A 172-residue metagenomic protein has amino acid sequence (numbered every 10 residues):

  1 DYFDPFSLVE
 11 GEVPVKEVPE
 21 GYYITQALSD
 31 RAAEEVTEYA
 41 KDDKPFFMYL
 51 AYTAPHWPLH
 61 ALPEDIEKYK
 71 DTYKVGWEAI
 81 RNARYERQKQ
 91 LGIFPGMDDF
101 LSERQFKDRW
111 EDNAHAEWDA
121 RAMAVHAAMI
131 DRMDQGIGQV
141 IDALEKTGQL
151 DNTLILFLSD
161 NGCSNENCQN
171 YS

Functional and structural regions predicted by a protein language model:
D1-I66, K70, V75, K89 (+1 more regions): Formylglycine-dependent
A32-V36, E86, G138-D142: Short, well-ordered amphipathic alpha-helices
Y49, D99-F100, N152-F157: Beta-strand segments within the central parallel beta-sheet cores of soluble alpha/beta enzyme folds
L59-A61, D142-S172: Histidine-centered active-site microenvironments of extracellular/periplasmic hydrolases and transferases
Y73-E103: Alpha-helical "lid/cap" subdomains adjacent to substrate-binding clefts that gate access and reposition the ligand
M123-M129, I137, N161-N167: Extended, non-catalytic substrate-recognition/exosite surfaces adjacent to catalytic cores, especially in enzymes
I130-L144: Phosphate/ATP-binding catalytic cores across multiple sugar-kinase/actin-like superfamilies, primarily ASKHA
